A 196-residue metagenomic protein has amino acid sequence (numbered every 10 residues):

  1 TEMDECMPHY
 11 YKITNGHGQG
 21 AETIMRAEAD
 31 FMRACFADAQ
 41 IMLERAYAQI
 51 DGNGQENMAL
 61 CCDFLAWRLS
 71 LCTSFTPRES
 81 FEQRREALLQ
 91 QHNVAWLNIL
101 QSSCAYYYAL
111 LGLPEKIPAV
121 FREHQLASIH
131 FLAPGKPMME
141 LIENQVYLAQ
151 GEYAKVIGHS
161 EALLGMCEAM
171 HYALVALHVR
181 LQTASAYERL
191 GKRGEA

Functional and structural regions predicted by a protein language model:
T1, G18-C35, M58-S74, W96-G112 (+2 more regions): Tandem amphipathic alpha-helical repeat scaffolds
E2-M7, A37-A48, F75-L89, L113-L126 (+2 more regions): Alpha-helical repeat scaffolds
P8-H17, Q49-E56, A87-A95, L126-G135 (+1 more regions): Short coil/turn linkers that connect adjacent helices within long alpha-helical scaffolds, especially alpha-solenoid
H9, R45, Q49, L65 (+3 more regions): Generic, well-ordered alpha-helical scaffold segments in large soluble proteins
K12-I13, C35-D38, D51-N53, T73-S74: Secondary-structure transition/capping motifs at alpha-helix termini and the adjoining loop/turn into the next element
A46-N57, L71, A186-E195: Long amphipathic alpha-helical scaffold regions
Q55, C61-C62, E79, A87 (+3 more regions): Long, contiguous C-terminal modules that act as interaction/assembly or targeting platforms
K155-Q182: Generic long, charged, amphipathic alpha-helical segments
